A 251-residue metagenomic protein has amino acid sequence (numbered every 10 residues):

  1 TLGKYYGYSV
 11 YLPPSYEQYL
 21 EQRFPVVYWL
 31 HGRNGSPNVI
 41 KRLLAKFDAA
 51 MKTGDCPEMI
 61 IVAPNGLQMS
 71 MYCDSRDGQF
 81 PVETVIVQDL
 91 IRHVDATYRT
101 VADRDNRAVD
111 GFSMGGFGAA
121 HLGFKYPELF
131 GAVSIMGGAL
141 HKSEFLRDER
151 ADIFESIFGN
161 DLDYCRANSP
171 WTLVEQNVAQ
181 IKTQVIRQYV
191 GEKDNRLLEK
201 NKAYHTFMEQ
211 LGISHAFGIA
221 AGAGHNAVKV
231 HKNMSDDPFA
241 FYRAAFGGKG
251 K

Functional and structural regions predicted by a protein language model:
T1-K251: Non-catalytic cap/lid and distal C-terminal segments of serine-dependent acyl enzymes
